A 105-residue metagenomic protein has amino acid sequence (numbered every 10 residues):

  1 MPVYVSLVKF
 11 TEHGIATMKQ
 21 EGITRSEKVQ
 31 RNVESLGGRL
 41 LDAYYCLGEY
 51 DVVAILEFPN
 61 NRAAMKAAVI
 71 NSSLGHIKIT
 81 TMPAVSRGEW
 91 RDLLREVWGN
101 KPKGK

Functional and structural regions predicted by a protein language model:
M1-E34, R39, Y50, G88-K105: Short S/T/G/P-rich N-terminal loop/turn motif that feeds into the first structured element of a domain
Y4-K9, Y44-V69: Short, well-ordered beta-strand segments in beta-rich or mixed alpha/beta enzyme and ligand-binding folds
V8, H13-A16, Y45, S72 (+1 more regions): Flexible, active-site-adjacent loop/turn segments at secondary-structure boundaries
M18-E21, L56, M82: Pocket-edge positions in alpha/beta enzyme catalytic cores
K19, S26-K28, A54, M65-A68 (+2 more regions): Alpha-helix boundary/interfacial micro-motifs
G37-Y44, I79-T81: A short linear hydrophobic-aromatic micro-motif
F58-G88: An amphipathic, aromatic/His-enriched active-site/gating alpha helix that lines ligand/cofactor pockets
